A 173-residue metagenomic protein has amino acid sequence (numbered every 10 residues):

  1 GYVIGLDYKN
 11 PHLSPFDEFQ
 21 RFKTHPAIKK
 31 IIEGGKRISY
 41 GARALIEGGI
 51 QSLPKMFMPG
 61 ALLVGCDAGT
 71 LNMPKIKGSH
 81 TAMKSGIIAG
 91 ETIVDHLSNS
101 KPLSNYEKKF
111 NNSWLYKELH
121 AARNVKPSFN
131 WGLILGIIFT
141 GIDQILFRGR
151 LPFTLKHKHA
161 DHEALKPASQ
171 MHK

Functional and structural regions predicted by a protein language model:
G1-G41, H80, N99, L103 (+1 more regions): Conserved FAD/dinucleotide-binding core of flavoprotein oxidoreductases
Q20-K23, K29-G48, Y106, W114-E118 (+1 more regions): Dinucleotide-binding/catalytic capping subdomain of oxidoreductase cores
R43-M73, S104: FAD-binding beta-loop-beta segment adjacent to the flavin cofactor pocket
G69-K75, I87, E91-G136: Active-site-proximal substrate-binding core of FAD-dependent oxidoreductases
P74-A82: Alpha-helix N-cap/helix-initiation motif
F129-K173: C-terminal auxiliary extensions adjacent to catalytic cores
